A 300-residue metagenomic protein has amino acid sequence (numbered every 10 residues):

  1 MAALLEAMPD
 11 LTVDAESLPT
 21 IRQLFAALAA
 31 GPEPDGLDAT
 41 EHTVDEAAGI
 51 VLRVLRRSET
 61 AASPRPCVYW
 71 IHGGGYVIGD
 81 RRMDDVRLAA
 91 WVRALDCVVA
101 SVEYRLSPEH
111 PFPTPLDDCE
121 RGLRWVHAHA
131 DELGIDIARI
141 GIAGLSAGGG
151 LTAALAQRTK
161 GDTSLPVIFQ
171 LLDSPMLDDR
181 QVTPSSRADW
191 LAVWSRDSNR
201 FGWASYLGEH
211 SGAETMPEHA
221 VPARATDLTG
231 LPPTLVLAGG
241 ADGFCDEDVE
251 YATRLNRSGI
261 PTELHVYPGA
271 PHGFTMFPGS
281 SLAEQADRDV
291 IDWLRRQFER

Functional and structural regions predicted by a protein language model:
M1-R57, F298-R300: A glycine/proline-hinged amphipathic helix-loop "lid/cap" segment that gates access to hydrophobic ligand pockets
R82-S101: Short amphipathic alpha-helix adjacent to the substrate-entry channel of hydrolases
H110-E132, V290: Alpha/beta-hydrolase active-site loop
H127-I142, D162: Gly/Ser-rich "nucleophile elbow"/oxyanion-hole loop immediately N-terminal to the catalytic nucleophile in hydrolases
G144, G148, T152: Gly/Ala-rich beta-loop-alpha elbow adjacent to hydrolase catalytic centers
Q157-A213: Hydrolase active-site cap/lid region
V236-A238: Short beta-strand/loop motif that positions the catalytic acidic residue of the alpha/beta-hydrolase fold
G279-R300: Catalytic active-site module of serine/aspartate enzymes centered on a nucleophile-bearing elbow/loop
